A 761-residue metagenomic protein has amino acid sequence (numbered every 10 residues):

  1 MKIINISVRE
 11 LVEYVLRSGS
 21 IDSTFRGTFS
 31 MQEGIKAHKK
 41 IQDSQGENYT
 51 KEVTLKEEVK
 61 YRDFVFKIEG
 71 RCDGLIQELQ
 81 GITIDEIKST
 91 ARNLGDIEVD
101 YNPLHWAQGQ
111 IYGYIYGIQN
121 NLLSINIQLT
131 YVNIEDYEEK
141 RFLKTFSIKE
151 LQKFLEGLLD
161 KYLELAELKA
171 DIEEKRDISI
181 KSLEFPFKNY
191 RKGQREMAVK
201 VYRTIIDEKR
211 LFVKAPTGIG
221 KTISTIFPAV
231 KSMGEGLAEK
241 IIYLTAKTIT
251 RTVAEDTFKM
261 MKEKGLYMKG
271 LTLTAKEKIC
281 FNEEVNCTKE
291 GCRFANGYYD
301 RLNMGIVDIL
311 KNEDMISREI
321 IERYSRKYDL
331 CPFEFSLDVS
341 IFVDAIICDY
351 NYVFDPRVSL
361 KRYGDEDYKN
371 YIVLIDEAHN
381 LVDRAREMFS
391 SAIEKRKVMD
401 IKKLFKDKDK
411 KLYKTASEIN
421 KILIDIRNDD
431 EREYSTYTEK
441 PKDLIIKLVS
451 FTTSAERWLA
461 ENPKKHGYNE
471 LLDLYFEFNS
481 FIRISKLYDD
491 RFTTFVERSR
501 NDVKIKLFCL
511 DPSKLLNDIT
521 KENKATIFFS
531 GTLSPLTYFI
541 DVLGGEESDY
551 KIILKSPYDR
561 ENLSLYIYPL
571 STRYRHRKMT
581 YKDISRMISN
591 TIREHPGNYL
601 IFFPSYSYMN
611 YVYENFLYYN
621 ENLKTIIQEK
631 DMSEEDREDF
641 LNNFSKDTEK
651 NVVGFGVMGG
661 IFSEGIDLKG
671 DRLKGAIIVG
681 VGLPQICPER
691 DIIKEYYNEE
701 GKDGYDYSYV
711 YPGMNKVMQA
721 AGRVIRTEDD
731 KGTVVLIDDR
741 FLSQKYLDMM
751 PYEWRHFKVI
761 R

Functional and structural regions predicted by a protein language model:
M1-G81, P103: Metal-dependent nuclease catalytic cores that hydrolyze phosphodiester bonds in DNA/RNA, characterized by
E57-F154: Mg2+/Mn2+-dependent nuclease catalytic core
I172-K214: Conserved pre-motif I regulatory segment
D177-I178, E184, L237-I346, F354 (+5 more regions): A substrate-engagement module of RecA-like helicase motors
I206-P228: Walker A/P-loop
T225, T252, Y328-A345, Y350-T452 (+3 more regions): Signature of the SF2 helicase/ATPase Hel1-core->accessory helical subdomain module
I321-I346, R357-G364, R457-T580, E635-F644 (+1 more regions): A contiguous, basic/glycine-rich beta-loop/short-helix subdomain that forms a polymer-engagement track
P569-M579, E629-R740: Conserved RecA-like P-loop NTPase helicase motor core
